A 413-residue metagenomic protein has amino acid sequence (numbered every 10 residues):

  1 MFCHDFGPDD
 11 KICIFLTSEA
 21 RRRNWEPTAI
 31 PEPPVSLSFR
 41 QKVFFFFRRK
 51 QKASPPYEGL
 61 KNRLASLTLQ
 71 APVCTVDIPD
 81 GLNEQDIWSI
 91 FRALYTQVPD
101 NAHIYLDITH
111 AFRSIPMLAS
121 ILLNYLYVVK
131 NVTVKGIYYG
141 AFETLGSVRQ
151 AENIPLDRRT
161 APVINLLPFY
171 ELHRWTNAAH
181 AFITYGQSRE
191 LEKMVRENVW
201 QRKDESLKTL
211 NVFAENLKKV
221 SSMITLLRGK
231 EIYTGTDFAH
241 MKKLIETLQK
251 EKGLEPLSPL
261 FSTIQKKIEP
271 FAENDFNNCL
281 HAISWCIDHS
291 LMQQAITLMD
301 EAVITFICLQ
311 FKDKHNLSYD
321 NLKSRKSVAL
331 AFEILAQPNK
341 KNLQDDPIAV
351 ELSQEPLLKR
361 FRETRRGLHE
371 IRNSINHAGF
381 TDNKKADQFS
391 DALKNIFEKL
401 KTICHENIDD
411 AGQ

Functional and structural regions predicted by a protein language model:
M1-H103, N124-Q413: Long, low-complexity, Lys/Arg-enriched
E19-R21, I108-I121, M292: Gly/Ser/Thr-rich loops at beta-strand to alpha-helix junctions that form or flank small-molecule/cofactor-binding
